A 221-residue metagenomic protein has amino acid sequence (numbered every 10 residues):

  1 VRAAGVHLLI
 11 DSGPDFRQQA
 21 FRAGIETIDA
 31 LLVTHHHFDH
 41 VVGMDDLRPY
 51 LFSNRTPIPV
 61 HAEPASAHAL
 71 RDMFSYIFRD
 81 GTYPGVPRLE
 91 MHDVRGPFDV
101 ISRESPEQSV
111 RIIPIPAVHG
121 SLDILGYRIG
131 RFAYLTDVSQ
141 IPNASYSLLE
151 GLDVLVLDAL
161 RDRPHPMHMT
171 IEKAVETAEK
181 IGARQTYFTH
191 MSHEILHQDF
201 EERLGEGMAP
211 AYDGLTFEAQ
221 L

Functional and structural regions predicted by a protein language model:
V1-L135, E201-L221: Binuclear metal-dependent hydrolase catalytic cores
Q140-L221: Cap/insert and terminal regions of metallo-dependent hydrolase folds
